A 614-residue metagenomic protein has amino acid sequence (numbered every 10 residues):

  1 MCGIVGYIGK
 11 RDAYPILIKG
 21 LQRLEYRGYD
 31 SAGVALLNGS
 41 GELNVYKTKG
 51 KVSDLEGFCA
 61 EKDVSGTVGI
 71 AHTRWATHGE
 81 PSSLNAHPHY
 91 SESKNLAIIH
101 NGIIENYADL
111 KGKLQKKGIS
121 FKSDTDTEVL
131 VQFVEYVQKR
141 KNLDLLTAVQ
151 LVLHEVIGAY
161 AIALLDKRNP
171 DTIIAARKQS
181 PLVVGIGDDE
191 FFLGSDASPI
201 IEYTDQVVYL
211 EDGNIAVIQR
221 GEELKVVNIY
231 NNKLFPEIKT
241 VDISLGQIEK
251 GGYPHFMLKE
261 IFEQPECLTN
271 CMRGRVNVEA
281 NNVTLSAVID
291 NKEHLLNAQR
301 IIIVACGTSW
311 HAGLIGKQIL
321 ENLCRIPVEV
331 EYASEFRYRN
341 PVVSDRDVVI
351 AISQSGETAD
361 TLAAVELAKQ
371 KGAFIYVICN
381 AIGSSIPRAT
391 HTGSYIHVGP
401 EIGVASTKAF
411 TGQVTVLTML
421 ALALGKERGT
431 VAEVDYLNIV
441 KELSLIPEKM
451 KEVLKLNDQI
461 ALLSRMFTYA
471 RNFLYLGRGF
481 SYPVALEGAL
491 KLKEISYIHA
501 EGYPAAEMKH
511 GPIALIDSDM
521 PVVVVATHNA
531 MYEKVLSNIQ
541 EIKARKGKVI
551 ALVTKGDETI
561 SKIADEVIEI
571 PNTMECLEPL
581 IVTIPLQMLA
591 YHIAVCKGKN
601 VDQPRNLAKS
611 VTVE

Functional and structural regions predicted by a protein language model:
M1-K250, P254, E266-R300, Y338 (+4 more regions): Conserved short alpha-helical segments that host acidic/polar catalytic motifs at enzyme active sites
I4, I98, L164, A175 (+6 more regions): Structural beta-sheet core signal
T67, A71-L84, E279-K292, G316-I352 (+1 more regions): Glycine-rich oxoanion-binding loops at beta->alpha junctions
P88-Y90, L165, I174-A175, V207-V208 (+13 more regions): Replace "in large, NTP-powered and nucleic-acid-processing enzymes" with "in large, NTP-powered factors and other
Q264-L268, M272-I302, T392-P521, A594-E614: Active-site phosphate/pyrophosphate-binding segments
L296-N438, E442-L445, V525-E566, L589 (+1 more regions): Glycine-rich phosphate-binding loops that contact phosphosugars or nucleotide phosphates
K548, S561-I563, T573-E614: Generic C-terminus detector
